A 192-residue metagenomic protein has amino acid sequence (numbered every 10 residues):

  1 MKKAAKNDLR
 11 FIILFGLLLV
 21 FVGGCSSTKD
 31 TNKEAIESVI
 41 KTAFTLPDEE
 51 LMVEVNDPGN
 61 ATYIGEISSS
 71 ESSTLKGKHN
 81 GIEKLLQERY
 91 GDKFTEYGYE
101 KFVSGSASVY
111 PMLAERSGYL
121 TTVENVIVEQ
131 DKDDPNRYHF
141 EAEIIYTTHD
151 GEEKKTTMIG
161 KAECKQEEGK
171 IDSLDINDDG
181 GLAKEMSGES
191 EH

Functional and structural regions predicted by a protein language model:
K2-I12: Bacterial N-terminal signal peptides that target proteins for export
A5-K6, I36, K161-E163: Intrinsic disorder/low-complexity segments
L14-L18: Core hydrophobic alpha-helical membrane-spanning segments
F21-G24: C-terminal motif of bacterial Sec signal peptides marking the signal peptidase cleavage site
S26-T28: Bacterial signal peptide processing site
T31-A114: Core segments of small alpha/beta cavity-forming domains
M112-D131: A short, amphipathic edge element
D131-H192: Exposed beta-sheet edge and beta->alpha loop/turn motif
